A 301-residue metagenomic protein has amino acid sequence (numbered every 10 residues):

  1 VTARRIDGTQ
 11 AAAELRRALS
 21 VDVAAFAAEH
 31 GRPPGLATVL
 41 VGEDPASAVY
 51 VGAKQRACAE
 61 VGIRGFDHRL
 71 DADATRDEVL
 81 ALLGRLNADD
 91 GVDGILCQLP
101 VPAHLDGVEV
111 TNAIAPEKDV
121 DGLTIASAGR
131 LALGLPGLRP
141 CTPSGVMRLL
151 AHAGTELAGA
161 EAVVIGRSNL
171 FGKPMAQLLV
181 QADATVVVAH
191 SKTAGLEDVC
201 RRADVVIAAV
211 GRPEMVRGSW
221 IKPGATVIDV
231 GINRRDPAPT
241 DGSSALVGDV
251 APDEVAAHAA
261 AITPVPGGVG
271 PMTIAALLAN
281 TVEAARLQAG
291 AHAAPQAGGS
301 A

Functional and structural regions predicted by a protein language model:
V1-G31: Positively charged, low-complexity intrinsically disordered leader regions
A25-L36, G42-E60: N-terminal glycine-rich anion-binding loops that anchor highly charged ligand groups
A28-G35, R217, A291-P295, A301: Flexible, glycine/charged-enriched surface loops at secondary-structure junctions
L36, C58-A72, V186-V188: Short beta-strand elements in bilobed, periplasmic/extracellular small-molecule ligand-binding domains
V41-Q55, G137-T226, V230, R235-A238 (+1 more regions): Glycine-rich phosphate/diphosphate-binding loop of Rossmann-like nucleotide-binding domains
E78-D90: Short, well-structured alpha-helical segments in soluble
L96-L157, V199: Anion-binding alpha/beta catalytic cores of soluble intermediary-metabolism enzymes, centered on
D106-A128, I228-P295: Rossmann-fold NAD(P)-binding glycine/threonine-rich loop
